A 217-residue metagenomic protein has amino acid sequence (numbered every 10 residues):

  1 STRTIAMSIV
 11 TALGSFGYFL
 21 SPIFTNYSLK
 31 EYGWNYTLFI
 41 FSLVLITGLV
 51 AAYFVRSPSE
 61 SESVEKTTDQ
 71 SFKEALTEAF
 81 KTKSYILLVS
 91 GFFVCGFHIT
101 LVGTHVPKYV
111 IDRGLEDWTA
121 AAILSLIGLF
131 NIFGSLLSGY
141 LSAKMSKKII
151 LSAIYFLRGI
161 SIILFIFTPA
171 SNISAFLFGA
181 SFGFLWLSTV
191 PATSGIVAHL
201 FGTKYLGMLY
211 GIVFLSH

Functional and structural regions predicted by a protein language model:
S1, M7, S188-F201: Intracellular juxtamembrane helix-capping segments at the cytosolic ends of symmetry-related transmembrane helices
M7, L115-L124, S171, A175 (+2 more regions): Juxtamembrane helix-start elements in MFS-like secondary transporters
I9-E60: Helix-loop-helix hairpin linking two adjacent transmembrane segments in secondary transporters
V10-Y18, I127, N131, V213-H217: Structural signature of transmembrane alpha-helices in multi-pass secondary transporters
Y18, L187, L200-H217: A late C-terminal transmembrane helix in Major Facilitator Superfamily
R56-E74: Flexible cytoplasmic inter-helical loops of multi-pass small-molecule transporters
F80-Y140: Extracytoplasmic gate region of multi-pass secondary transporters
S125-N131, L137, S142-I196: C-terminal transmembrane helical hairpin of 12-TM major facilitator-type secondary transporters
